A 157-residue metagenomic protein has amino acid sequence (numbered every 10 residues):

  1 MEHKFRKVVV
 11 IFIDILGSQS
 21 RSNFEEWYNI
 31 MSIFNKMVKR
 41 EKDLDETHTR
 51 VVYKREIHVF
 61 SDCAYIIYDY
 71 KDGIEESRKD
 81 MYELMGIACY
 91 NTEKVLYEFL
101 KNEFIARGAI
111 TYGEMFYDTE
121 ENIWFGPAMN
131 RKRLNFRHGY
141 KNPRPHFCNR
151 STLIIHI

Functional and structural regions predicted by a protein language model:
M1-K101, I105: Catalytic NTP-binding/metal-coordinating core of nucleotidyl cyclase/transferase enzymes
K71-I157: Catalytic beta-strand-to-alpha-helix segment of the class III nucleotidyl cyclase homology domain
